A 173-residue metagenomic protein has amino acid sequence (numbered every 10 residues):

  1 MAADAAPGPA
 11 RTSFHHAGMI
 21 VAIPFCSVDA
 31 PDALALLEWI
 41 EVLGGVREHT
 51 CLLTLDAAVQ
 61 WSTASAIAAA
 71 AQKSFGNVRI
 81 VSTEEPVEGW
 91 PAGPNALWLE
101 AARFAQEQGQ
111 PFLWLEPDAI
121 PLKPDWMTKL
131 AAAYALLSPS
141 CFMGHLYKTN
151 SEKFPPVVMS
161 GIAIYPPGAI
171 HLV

Functional and structural regions predicted by a protein language model:
M1-H16: Non-catalytic N-terminal targeting/anchoring module and adjacent flexible stem/linker that precedes the structured
A17-I20, L43-L53, G76-V78: Short loop->beta transition adjacent to catalytic acidic/histidine clusters or analogous donor-positioning motifs
I20-D32, D56: A conserved hydrophobic helix/loop-capping motif in glycosyltransferases and polysaccharide synthases
V28-G44, S62-A66: Short, well-formed alpha-helical segments that are part of the catalytic scaffolds of diverse glycosyltransferases
A35-W39, A66, A96-E100, D125-A133: Alpha-helical elements of Rossmann-like donor-binding domains used by nucleotide-donor carbohydrate transfer enzymes
T54-G109: Active-site-proximal specificity loops/subdomain of glycosyltransferases
P91-P94, A119-V173: Conserved catalytic core of nucleotide-sugar-dependent glycosyltransferases
G109-I120: Short beta-strand-to-loop acidic/aromatic patch adjacent to the donor-nucleotide binding site
